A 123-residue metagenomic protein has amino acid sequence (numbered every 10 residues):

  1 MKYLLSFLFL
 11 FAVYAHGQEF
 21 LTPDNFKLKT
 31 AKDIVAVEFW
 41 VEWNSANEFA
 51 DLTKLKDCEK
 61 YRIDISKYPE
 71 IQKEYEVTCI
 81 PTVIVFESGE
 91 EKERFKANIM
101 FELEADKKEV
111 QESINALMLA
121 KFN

Functional and structural regions predicted by a protein language model:
Y3-V13: Sec-dependent N-terminal signal peptides
G17-K32, E109-N123: N-terminal leader/targeting and pre-domain segments
E19-K56: Local sequence-structure signature of Cys/Sec-based thiol-disulfide redox active-site neighborhoods
A46-E48, I71-Q72, E93-F95: Extracytoplasmic/secreted cell-surface and envelope-processing proteins
I65-E70: N-terminal post-signal-peptidase region of extra-cytosolic proteins
Y75-E87: Structural micro-motif
V85-N123: Non-catalytic, surface beta->alpha helical segment in thiol-disulfide oxidoreductase systems
